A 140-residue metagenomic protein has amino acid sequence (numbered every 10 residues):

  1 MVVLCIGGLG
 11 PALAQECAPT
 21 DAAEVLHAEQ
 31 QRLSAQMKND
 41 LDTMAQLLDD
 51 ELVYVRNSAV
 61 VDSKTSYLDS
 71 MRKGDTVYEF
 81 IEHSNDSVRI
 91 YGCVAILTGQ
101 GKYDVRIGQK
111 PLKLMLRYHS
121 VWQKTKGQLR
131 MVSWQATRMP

Functional and structural regions predicted by a protein language model:
M1-G10: Bacterial N-terminal signal peptides
Q15-Q46, E51-P140: A beta-strand edge to alpha-helix "cap/lid" segment located at domain peripheries
